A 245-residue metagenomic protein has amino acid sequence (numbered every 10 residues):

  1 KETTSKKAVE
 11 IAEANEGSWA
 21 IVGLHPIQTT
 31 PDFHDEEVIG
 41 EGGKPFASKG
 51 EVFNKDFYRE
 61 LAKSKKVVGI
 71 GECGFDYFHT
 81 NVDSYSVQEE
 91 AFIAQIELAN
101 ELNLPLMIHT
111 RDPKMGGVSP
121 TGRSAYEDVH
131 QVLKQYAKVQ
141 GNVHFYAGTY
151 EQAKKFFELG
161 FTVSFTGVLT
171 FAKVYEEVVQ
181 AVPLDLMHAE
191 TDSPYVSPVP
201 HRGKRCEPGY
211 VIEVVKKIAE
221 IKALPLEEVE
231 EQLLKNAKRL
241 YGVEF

Functional and structural regions predicted by a protein language model:
K1-F245: Mid-domain alpha/beta scaffold segments of enzyme catalytic cores
